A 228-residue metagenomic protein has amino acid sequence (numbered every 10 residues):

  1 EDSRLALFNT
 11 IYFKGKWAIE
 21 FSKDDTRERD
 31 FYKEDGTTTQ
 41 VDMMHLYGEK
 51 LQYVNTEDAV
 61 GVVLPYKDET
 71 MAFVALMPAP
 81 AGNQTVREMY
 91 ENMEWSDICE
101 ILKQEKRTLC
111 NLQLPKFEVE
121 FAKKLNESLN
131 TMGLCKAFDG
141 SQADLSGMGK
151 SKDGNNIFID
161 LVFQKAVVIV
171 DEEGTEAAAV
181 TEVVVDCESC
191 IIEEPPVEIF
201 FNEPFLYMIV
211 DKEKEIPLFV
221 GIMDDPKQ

Functional and structural regions predicted by a protein language model:
E1-Q228: Secretory/exported precursors with cleavable N-terminal leaders
